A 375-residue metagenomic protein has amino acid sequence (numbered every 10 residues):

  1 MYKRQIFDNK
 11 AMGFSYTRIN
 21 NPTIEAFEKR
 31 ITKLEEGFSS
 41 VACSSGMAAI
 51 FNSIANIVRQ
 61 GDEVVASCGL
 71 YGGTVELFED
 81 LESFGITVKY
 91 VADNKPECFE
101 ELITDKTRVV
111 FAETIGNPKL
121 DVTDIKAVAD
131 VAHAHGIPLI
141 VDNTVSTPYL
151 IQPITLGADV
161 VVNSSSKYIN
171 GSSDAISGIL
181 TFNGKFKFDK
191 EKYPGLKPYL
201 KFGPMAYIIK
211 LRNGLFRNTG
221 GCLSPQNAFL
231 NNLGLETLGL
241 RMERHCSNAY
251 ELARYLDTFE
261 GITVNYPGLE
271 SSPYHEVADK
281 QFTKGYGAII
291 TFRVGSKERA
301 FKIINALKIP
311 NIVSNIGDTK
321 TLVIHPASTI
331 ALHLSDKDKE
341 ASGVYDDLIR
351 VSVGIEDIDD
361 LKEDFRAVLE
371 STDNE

Functional and structural regions predicted by a protein language model:
K3-F51, G73-D80: Conserved N-terminal alpha-helix of the aminotransferase class I/II PLP-enzyme fold
M12, I176, N227, N231 (+2 more regions): Short amphipathic alpha-helical segments
L34-E35, E82, S173-D174, K284-Y286 (+1 more regions): Short glycine-enriched loop/turn motifs at secondary-structure junctions
F38, E79-D80, T87-K89, E101 (+4 more regions): PLP-dependent enzyme catalytic core of the Aspartate aminotransferase-like
S40-F259, N265: Conserved PLP-enzyme active-site core in the AAT-like
V131, E251, Y255-F259, K302 (+3 more regions): Generic non-transmembrane alpha-helical segments
D257, T263-I349, V353: Conserved C-terminal alpha-helix-loop-beta "cap" of PLP-dependent enzymes that closes/shapes the active-site mouth
